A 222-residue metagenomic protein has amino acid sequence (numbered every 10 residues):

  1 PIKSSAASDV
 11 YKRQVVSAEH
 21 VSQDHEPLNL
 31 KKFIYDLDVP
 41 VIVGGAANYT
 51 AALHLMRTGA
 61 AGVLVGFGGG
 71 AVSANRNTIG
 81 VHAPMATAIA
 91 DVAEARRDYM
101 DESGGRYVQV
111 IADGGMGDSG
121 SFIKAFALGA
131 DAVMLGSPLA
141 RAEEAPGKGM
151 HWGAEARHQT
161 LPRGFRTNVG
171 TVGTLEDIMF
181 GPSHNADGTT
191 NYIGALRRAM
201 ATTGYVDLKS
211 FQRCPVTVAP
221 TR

Functional and structural regions predicted by a protein language model:
P1-Y11: Single conserved hydrophobic/aromatic residue that forms the stacking wall/gate of nucleotide- or nucleobase-binding
S8, M56-R57: Acidic (Asp/Glu)-rich catalytic clusters
Q14-V16, V41-G44, V63-V65, V110-D113 (+1 more regions): Hydrophobic faces of well-ordered beta-strands that scaffold small-molecule active sites in alpha/beta enzyme cores
A18-L37, Y49-L53, V72-A90, P146-K148: Active-site-adjacent beta->alpha loops and helix N-cap segments on the catalytic face of soluble alpha/beta enzymes
A18-V21, A46-N48, F67-G70, G115-M116 (+2 more regions): Short, ordered loop/turn segments at secondary-structure junctions
E26, P40-H54, G114-G120: Active-site glycine- and acidic-residue-rich loops that bind and position anionic ligands or nucleotide-like cofactors
L37-D38, T58, G80-A112, G117-R222: Alpha/beta catalytic cores of nucleotide-metabolism and tRNA/nucleoside-modifying enzymes
